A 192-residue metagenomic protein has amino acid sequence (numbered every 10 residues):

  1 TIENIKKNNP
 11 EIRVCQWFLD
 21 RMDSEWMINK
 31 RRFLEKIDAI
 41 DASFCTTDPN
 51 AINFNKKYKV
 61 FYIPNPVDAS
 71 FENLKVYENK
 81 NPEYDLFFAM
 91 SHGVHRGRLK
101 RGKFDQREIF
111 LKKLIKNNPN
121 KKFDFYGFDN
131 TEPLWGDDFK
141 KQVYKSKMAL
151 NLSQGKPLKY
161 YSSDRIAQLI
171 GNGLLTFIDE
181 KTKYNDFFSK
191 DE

Functional and structural regions predicted by a protein language model:
T1, E25, R31-K190: Nucleotide-sugar donor-binding catalytic core of glycosyltransferases
I2-V14, K56: Glycosyltransferases and closely related glycan-assembly transferases that use nucleotide-activated donors
N8, D20, S43-T46: Mid-sequence acidic-hydrophobic segments that form the walls of catalytic/ligand-binding cavities or oligomerization
I12-I28: A short, histidine- and acid-enriched strand-loop-helix "catalytic/donor-clamping" loop that lines the nucleotide-sugar
